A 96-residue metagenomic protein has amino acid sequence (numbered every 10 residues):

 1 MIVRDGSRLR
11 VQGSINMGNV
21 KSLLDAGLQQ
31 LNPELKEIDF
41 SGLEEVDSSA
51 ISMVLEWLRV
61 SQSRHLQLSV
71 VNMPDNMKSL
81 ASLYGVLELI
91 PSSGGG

Functional and structural regions predicted by a protein language model:
M1-V46, E56-G96: STAS-like cytosolic regulatory interaction modules
